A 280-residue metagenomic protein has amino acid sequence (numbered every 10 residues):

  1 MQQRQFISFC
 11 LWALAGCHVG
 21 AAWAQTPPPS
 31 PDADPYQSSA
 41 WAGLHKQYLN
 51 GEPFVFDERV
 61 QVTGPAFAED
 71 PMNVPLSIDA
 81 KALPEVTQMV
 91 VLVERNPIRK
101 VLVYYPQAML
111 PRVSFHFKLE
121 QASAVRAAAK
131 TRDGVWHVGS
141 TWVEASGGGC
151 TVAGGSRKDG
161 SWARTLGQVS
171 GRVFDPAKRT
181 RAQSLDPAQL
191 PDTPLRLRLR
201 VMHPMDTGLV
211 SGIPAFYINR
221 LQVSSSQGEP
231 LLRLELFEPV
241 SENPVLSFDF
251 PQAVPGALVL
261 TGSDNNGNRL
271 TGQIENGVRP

Functional and structural regions predicted by a protein language model:
M1-L14: N-terminal secretory signal peptides and thylakoid transit peptides that target proteins across membranes
D32, G147-R172, R279-P280: Low-complexity, Pro/Ser/Thr- and charge-rich linker/hinge segments at domain boundaries
A42-P71, S161-P191: N-terminal edge beta-strand
M72-L76, T193-L197: Structural beta-strand segments of beta-rich domains
Q107-S114, E238-D249: Aromatic sugar-binding surface patches on proteins that engage polysaccharides or sugar-phosphate polymers
E120-A124, P194, A253-A257: Extracellular Ig-like/FN3 beta-sandwich strand-entry sites
T131-V138, S263-G272: Short acidic/polar inter-strand loop motif in beta-rich domains
R200-P214: Short amphipathic, basic-aromatic surface patches that mediate peripheral association with negatively charged
